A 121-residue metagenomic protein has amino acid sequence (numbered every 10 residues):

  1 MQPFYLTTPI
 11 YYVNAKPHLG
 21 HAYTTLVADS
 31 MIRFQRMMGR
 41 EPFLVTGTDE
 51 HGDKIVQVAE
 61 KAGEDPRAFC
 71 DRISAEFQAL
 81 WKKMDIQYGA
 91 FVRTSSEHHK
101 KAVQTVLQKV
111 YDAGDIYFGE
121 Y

Functional and structural regions predicted by a protein language model:
M1-Y121: N-terminal, positively charged nucleic-acid-binding surface of large information/translation enzymes
